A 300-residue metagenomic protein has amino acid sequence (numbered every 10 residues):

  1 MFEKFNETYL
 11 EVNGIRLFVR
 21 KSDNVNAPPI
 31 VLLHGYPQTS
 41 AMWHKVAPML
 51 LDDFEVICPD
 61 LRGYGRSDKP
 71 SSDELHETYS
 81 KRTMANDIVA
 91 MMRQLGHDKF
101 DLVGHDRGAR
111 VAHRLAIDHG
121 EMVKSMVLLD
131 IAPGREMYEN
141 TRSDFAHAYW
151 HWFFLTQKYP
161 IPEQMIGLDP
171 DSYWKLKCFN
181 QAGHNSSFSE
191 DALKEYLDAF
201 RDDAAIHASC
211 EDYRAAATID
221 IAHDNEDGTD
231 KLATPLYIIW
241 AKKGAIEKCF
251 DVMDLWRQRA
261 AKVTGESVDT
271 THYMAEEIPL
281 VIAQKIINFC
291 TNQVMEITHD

Functional and structural regions predicted by a protein language model:
M1-T8, I15-L17, D23-V25, P29 (+7 more regions): Flexible "cap/lid" subdomain of the alpha/beta-hydrolase fold that forms the substrate-access gate
G35-Q38: Active-site glycine-rich loops that stabilize anionic/oxyanionic intermediates across multiple enzyme folds
K45-P48: Typically the conserved alpha-helix immediately C-terminal to a functionally engaged Cys/Sec in thioredoxin-like
L51-L61: Active-site machinery of serine-nucleophile hydrolases
T271-A283: Catalytic histidine-centered segment of alpha/beta-hydrolase-like enzymes
